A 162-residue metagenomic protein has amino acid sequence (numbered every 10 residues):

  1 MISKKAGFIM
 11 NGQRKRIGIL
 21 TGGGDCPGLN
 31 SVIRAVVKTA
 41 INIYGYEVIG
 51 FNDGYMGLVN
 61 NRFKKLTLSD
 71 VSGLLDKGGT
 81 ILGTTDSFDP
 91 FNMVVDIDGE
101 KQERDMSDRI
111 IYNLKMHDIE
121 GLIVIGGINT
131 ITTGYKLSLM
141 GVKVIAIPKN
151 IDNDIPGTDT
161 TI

Functional and structural regions predicted by a protein language model:
M1-G22, V32-D118, N129: A cross-family phosphate/adenosyl-ligand binding-site feature
I19-G24, P156-T158: A short glycine/serine-rich beta->alpha loop
T21-G23, I125-G127, I147: Glycine-rich beta-strand-to-loop/alpha-helix junction loops that act as flexible
L29, N60, T133-Y135, P156: Short glycine-/acidic-enriched loop or helix-start segments at secondary-structure transitions that form or flank
S31-V36, G127-V142: Short Gly/Thr/Asp-enriched flexible loops that form oxyanion-binding sites at enzyme active sites
G45, I49, L137-T161: Short, acidic/small-residue loops that bind anionic groups at enzyme active sites
F91-E100, I119-V124, N153-I162: Flexible, glycine/proline-enriched loop segments at strand-loop-helix junctions that form or flank small-ligand binding
